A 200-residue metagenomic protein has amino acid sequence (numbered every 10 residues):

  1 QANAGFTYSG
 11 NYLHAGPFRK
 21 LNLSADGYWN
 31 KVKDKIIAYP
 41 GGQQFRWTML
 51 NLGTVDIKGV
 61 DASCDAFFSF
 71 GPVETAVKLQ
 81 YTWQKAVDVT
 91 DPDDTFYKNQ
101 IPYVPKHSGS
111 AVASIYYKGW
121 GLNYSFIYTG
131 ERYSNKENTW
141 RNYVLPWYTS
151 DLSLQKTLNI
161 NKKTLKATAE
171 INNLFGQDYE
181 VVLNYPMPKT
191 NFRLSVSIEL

Functional and structural regions predicted by a protein language model:
Q1-N3, S9, V55-G59, K106 (+2 more regions): Membrane-spanning beta-strands of outer-membrane beta-barrel proteins
N3, L50-N51, N138, N173: Asparagine-centered polar/low-complexity signal
A4-Y8, A62-A66, L79, A111-I115 (+4 more regions): Residues on the lipid-exposed face of transmembrane beta-strands in outer-membrane beta-barrel proteins
N11-L13, S69-F70, N159-I160: Short polar/acidic secondary-structure junctions
G16-V32, T48-Y133, F175: Gram-negative outer-membrane beta-barrel transporters
Y39-T48, P92-Q100, T129-G130, T139-V144 (+1 more regions): Flexible, surface-exposed loop regions and adjacent strand-edge segments of Gram-negative outer-membrane beta-barrel
Y128-K136, Y143-L145, D151-L200: C-terminal beta-signal and adjacent terminal beta-strands/loops of Gram-negative outer-membrane beta-barrel proteins
